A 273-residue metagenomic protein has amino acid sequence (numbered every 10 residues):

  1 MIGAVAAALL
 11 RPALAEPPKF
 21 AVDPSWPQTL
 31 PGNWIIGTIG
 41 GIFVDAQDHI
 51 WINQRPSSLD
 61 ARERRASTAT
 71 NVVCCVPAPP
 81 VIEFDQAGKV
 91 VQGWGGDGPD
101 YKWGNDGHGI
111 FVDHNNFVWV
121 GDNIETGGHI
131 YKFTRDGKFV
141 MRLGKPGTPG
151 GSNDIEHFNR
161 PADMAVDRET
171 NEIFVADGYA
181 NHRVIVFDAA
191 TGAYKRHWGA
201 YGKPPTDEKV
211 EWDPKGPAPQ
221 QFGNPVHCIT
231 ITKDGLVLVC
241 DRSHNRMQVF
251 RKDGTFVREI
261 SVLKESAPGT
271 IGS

Functional and structural regions predicted by a protein language model:
M1-R11: Bacterial N-terminal signal peptides
L14-S273: Eukaryotic scaffold repeat domains enriched in small/polar residues
